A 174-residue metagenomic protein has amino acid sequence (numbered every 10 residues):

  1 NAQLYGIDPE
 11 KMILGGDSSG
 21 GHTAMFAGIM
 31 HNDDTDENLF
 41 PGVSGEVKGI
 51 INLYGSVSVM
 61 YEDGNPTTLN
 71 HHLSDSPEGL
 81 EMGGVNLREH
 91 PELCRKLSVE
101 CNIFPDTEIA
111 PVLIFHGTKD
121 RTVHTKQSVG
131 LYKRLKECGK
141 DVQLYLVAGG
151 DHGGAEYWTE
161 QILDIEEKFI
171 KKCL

Functional and structural regions predicted by a protein language model:
N1-L174: Alpha/beta-hydrolase superfamily serine-hydrolase fold, recognizing
